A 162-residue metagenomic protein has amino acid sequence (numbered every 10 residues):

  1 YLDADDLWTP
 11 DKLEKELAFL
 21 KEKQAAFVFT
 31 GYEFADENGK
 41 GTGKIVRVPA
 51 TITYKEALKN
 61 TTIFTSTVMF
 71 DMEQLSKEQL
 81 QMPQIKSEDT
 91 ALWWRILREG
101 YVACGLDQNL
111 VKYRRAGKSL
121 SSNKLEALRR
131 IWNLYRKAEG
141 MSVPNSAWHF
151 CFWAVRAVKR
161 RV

Functional and structural regions predicted by a protein language model:
Y1-L7: Short beta-strand-to-loop acidic/aromatic patch adjacent to the donor-nucleotide binding site
L7, A35-E37, T65: Active-site loop signature of alpha/beta-hydrolase-fold enzymes
L7, D11, K15, F19 (+3 more regions): Alpha-helical elements of Rossmann-like donor-binding domains used by nucleotide-donor carbohydrate transfer enzymes
D11-T42: Conserved donor NDP-sugar-binding/catalytic core segment of glycosyltransferases
V48-E126, R130: Conserved nucleotide-sugar donor-binding catalytic segment
A103, K118-V162: Non-catalytic, C-terminal membrane-associated alpha-helical segments of glycosyltransferases
